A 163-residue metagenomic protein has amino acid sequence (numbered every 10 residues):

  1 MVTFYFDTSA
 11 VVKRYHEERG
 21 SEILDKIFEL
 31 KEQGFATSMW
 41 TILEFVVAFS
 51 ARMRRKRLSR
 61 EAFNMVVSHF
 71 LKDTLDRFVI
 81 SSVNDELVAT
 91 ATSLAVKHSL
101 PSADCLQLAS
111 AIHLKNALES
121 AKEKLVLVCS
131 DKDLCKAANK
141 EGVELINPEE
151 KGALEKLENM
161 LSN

Functional and structural regions predicted by a protein language model:
M1-I42, R52-M65, E149-N163: Short, well-structured N-terminal submotif of metal-dependent ribonuclease cores
T3, N116-N163: Acidic, PIN/NYN-like endoribonuclease modules and their adjacent C-terminal/linker elements
S9, V46, S50, T92-A95: Amphipathic alpha-helical segments within well-ordered protein domains
K13, E22, V47, A89 (+1 more regions): Alpha-helical elements of the RecA-like P-loop NTPase motor core of helicases
V47-R54, I112-N116: Short glycine/serine- and small hydrophobic-enriched flexible loop segments
K56-E86: Helix-adjacent hinge/juxtasegments
D76-D133: Active-site neighborhoods of divalent-metal-dependent phosphate/nucleic-acid chemistry enzymes
